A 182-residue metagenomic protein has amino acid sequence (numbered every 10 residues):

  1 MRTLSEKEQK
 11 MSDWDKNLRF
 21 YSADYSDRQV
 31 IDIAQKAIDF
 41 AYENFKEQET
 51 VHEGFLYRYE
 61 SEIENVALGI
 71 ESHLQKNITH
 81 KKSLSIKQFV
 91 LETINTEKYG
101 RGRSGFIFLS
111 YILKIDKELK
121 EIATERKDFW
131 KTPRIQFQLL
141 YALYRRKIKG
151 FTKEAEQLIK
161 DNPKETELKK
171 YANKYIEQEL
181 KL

Functional and structural regions predicted by a protein language model:
R2-S5, S12-D32, K36-F40, G54-H80 (+3 more regions): Structural detector for internal amphipathic alpha-helices that build alpha-solenoid repeat scaffolds
S5, N44, F55-Y57, F89-Y99 (+2 more regions): Solenoid-like repeat scaffolds
A34-A37, H52, I86-L91, L119-R126 (+1 more regions): Buried hydrophobic core positions in alpha-solenoid tandem helical repeats
E43-V51: Extended alpha-solenoid scaffolds built from HEAT/ARM-like alpha-helical repeats and adjacent low-complexity/polar
I78-T79, S83, E118-L119, T152: Short, solvent-exposed secondary-structure capping/transition elements
L84-S110, K114-F129: A short, hydrophobic/aromatic-rich structural module that often spans a beta strand with its adjoining loop
E121-R126, Q138-L143, Q157-P163, K174-E177: Hydrophobic transmembrane alpha-helix bundles
